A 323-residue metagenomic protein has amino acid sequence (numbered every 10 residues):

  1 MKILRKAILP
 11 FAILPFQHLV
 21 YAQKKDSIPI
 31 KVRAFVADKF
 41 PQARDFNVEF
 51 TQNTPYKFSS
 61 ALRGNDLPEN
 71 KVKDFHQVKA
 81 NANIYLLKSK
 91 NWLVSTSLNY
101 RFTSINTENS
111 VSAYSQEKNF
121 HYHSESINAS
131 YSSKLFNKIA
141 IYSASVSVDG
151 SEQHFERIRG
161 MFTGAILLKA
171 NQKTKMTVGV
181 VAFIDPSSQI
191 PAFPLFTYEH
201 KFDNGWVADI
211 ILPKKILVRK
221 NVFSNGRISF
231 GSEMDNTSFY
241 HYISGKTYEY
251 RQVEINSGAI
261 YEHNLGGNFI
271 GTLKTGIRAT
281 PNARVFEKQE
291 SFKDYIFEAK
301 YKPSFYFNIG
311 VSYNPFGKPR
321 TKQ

Functional and structural regions predicted by a protein language model:
M1-P29, P315-K318, Q323: Bacterial Sec-dependent N-terminal signal peptides
K24-Y85, F316: Short glycine/proline- and aromatic-enriched beta-strand/turn motifs that initiate or cap beta-hairpins
F40, I84-K90, S133-N137, L168-Q172 (+5 more regions): Outer-membrane beta-barrel strand-turn architecture
R44, H76-A82, H121-I127, A144-V148 (+5 more regions): Hydrophobic, lipid-facing positions within transmembrane beta-strands of outer-membrane proteins
F50-Y56, L98-N106, S133, V146-E152 (+6 more regions): Transmembrane beta-strands of outer-membrane beta-barrel pores
K57-G64, L212-F307: Outer-membrane beta-barrel translocator/channel fold
S89-V94, L135-I141, K173-V178, G205-A208 (+4 more regions): Repeated loop/turn-to-beta-strand initiation elements of outer-membrane beta-barrel proteins
L195-E199, Y261, K300-Q323: Outer-membrane beta-barrel "beta-signal"
